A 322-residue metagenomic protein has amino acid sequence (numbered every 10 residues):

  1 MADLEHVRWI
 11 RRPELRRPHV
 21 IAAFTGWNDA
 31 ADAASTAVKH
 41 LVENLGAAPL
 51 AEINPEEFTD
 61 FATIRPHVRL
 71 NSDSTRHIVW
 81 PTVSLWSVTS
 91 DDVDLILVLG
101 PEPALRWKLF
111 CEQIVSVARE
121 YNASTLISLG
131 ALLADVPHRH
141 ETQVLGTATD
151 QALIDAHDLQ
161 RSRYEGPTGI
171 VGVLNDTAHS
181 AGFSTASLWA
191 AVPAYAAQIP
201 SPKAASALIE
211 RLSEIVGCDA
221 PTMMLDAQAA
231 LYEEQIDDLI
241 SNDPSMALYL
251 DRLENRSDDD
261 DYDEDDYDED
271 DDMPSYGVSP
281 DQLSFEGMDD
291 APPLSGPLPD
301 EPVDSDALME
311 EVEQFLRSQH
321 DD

Functional and structural regions predicted by a protein language model:
M1-G100: N-terminal short beta-loop-beta anion/metal-coordinating cradle
L15-H19, D92-L95, Y121-S124, R139-H140 (+1 more regions): Short coil/turn connectors at secondary-structure junctions
F24-N28, V98-W107, H157-E165, Y195-I199: Flexible, glycine/proline-enriched loop segments at strand-loop-helix junctions that form or flank small-ligand binding
D29-T36, L105, L109, E165 (+5 more regions): Conserved active-site and cofactor/substrate-binding residues in soluble primary-metabolism enzymes
A51, I96-V98, I127, S184-W189: Hydrophobic/aromatic beta-strand patches that form the interior of the parallel beta-sheet core in alpha/beta enzyme
V93, P101-A152, L174: Internal, conserved structured core segments that host functional sites
D135-I215, D219: Catalytic cores of processing enzymes, dominated by hydrolases/peptidases, characterized by acidic/His-rich
A196-D322: A conserved C-terminal secondary-structure "cap"
